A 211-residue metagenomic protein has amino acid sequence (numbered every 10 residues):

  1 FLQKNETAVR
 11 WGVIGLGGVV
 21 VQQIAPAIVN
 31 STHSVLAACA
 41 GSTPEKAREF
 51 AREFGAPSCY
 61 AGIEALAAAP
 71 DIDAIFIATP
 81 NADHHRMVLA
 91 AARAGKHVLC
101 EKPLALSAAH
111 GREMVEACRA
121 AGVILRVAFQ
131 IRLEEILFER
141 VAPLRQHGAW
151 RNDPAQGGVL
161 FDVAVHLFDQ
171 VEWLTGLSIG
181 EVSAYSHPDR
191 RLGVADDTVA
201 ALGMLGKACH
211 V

Functional and structural regions predicted by a protein language model:
F1-F54: N-terminal Rossmann-like dinucleotide-binding module
G15-I24, A67-I75, L99, A121: A broad helix-preferring feature
V20, Y60, L99-C100, L125-V127: Hydrophobic residues in well-ordered beta-strands that form the structural core
S34-A38, D73-I75, G157-V159: Short active-site oxyanion
F54-V115: Beta-loop-alpha module in the N-terminal Rossmann-like domain of NAD(P)-dependent dehydrogenases, especially those
P57, A94-K96, A121-I124, K207-C209: A short helix->loop->beta-strand "cap" motif at the edges of active sites that frequently abuts
A78-T79, L177, C209: Short, well-ordered coil/turn residues at beta-beta hairpins and beta-strand->alpha-helix junctions within
A120, I124, Q130-L192: Predominantly a Rossmann-like dinucleotide-binding segment in NAD(P)-dependent oxidoreductases
